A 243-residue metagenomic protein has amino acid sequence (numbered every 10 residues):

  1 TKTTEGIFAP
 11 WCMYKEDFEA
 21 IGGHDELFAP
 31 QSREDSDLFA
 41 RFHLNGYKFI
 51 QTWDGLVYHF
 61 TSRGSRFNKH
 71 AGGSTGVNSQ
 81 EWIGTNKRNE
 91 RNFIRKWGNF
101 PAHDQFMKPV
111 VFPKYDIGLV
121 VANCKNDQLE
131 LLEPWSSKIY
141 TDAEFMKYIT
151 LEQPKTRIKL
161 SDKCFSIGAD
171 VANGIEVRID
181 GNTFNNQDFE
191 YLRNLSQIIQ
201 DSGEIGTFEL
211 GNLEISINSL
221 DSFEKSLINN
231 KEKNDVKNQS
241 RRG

Functional and structural regions predicted by a protein language model:
T1-T3, A9-C12, K48-F49, S65-D142 (+3 more regions): C-terminal, non-catalytic tails of nucleotide-sugar-dependent glycosyltransferases
G6, P10-G22, L27-L56, T61: A short, conserved alpha-helix in the catalytic core of glycosyltransferases
F18, L56-V57, N126-D127, F145-K147 (+1 more regions): Short, solvent-exposed loop/turn segments at secondary-structure junctions
A40, V177, S240-R241: Short, intrinsically disordered low-complexity segments
S62, E152, D188-F189: A short acidic (Asp/Glu
K87, T156-S161, Q187-I199: Well-ordered, non-membrane alpha-helical segments in soluble/globular domains
G168-Q197: Short, well-ordered secondary-structure micro-motifs within conserved domains or adaptor modules
